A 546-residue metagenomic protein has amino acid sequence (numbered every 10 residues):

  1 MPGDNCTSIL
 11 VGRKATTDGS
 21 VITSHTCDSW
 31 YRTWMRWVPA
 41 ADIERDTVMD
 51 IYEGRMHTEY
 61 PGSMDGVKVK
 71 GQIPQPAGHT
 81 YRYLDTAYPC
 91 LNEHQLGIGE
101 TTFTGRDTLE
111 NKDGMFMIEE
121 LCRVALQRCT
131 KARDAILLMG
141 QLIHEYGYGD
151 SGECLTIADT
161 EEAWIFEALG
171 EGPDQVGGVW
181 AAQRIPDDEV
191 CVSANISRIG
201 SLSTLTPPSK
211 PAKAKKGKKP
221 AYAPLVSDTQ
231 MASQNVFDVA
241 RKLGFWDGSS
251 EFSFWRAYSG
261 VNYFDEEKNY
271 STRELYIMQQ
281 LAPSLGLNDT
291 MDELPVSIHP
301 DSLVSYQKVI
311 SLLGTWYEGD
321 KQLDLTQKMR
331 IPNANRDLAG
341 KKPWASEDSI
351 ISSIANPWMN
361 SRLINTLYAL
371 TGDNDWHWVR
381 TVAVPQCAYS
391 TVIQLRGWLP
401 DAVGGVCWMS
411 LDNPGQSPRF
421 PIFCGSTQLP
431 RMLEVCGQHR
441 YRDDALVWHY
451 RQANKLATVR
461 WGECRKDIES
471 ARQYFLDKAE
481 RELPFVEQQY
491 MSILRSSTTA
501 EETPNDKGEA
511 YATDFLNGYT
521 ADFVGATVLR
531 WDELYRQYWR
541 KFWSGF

Functional and structural regions predicted by a protein language model:
P2-I118, L138-S311: A contiguous strand-loop segment
V21-A40, F166-A168, L323, K328-R330 (+11 more regions): Soluble extracytoplasmic regions of secretory-pathway and membrane proteins
C122-R128: Short, well-ordered beta-strand elements within core beta-sheets of diverse protein domains
N235-W398: Glycine-rich, aromatic-lined ligand/substrate-binding cores of catalytic and carbohydrate-binding domains
I351-S492: Substrate-recognition/cap regions that form aromatic- and gly/pro-loop-enriched pockets for small-molecule ligands
A471-F546: Histidine-centered catalytic/metal-binding microenvironments
